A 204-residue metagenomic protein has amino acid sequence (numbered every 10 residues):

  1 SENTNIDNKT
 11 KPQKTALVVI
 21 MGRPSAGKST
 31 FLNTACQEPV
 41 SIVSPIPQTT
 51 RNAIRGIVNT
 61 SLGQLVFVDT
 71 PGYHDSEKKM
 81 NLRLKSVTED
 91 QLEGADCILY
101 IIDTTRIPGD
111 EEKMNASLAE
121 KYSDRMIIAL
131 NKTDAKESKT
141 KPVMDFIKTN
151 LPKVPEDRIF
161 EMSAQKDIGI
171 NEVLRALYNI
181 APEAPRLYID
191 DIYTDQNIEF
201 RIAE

Functional and structural regions predicted by a protein language model:
S1-S86, D90-L92, C97, I102: Conserved G1/Walker A P-loop phosphate-binding module
V19, P24, L65, M114-N115 (+3 more regions): Post-transit mature-domain signature of plant chloroplast proteins, especially small thylakoid membrane and lumen
N33, N52, G56, S86-E93 (+4 more regions): Solvent-exposed alpha-helical segments within well-ordered globular domains of core cellular machineries
E38, I57, S61, G94-I98 (+3 more regions): Conserved, well-folded catalytic cores of nucleic-acid-processing and energy-transducing macromolecular machines
S41, G72-H74, T105-R106, T133-K136 (+2 more regions): Short histidine/acidic/glycine/proline-rich micro-motifs that form metal- and phosphate-coordinating active-site loops
L92-K113, D124-T140, D167: Conserved Switch II/interswitch segment of TRAFAC-class P-loop GTPases
D124-I127, D134-D195: Canonical P-loop GTPase G-domain recognition
I198-E204: P-loop NTP-binding site
